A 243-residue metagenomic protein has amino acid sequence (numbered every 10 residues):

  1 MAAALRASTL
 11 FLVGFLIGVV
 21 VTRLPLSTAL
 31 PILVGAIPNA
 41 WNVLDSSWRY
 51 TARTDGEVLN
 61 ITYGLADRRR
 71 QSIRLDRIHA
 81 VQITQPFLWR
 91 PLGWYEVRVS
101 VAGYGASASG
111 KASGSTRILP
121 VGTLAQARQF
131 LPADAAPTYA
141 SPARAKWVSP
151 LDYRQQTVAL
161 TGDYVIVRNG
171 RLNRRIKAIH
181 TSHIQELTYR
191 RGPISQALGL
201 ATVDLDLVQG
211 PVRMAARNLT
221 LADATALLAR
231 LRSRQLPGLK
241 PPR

Functional and structural regions predicted by a protein language model:
M1-R243: N-terminal basic, Ser/Thr-rich segments that initiate or prime the first beta/alpha elements at protein or domain
